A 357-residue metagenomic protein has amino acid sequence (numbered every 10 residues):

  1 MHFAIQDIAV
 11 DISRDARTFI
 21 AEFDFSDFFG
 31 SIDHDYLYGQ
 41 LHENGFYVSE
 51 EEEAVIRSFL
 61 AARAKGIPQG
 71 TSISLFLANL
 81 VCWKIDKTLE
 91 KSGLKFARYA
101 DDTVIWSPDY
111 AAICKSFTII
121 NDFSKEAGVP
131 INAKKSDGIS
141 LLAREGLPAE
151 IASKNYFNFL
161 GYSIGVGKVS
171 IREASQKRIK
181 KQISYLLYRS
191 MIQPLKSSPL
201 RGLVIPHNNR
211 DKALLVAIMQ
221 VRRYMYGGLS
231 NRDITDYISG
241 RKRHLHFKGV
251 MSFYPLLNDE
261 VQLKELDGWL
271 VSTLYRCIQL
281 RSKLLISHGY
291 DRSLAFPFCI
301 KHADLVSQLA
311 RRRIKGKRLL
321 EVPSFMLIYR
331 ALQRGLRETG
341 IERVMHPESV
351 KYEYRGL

Functional and structural regions predicted by a protein language model:
M1-F3: Long, hydrophobic, well-ordered secondary-structure blocks that form the structural core and pocket-lining surfaces
D7-A100, V104-R144, I151-Y156: Conserved polymerase palm-domain catalytic core
K87, C114, A143-L357: Right-hand nucleic-acid polymerase module
